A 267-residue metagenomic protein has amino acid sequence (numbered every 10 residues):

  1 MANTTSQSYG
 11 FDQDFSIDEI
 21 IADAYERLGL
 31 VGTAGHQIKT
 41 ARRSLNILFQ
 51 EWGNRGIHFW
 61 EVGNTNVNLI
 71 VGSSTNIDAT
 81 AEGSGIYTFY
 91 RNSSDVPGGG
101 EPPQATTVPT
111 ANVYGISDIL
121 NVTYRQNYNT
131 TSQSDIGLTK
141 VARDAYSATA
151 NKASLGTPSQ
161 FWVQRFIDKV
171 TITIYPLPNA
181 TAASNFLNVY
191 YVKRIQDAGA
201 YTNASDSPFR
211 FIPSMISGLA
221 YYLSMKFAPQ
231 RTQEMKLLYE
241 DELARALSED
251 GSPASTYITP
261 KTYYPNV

Functional and structural regions predicted by a protein language model:
M1-V267: Glycine-enriched, solvent-exposed interface loops adjoining structured elements
